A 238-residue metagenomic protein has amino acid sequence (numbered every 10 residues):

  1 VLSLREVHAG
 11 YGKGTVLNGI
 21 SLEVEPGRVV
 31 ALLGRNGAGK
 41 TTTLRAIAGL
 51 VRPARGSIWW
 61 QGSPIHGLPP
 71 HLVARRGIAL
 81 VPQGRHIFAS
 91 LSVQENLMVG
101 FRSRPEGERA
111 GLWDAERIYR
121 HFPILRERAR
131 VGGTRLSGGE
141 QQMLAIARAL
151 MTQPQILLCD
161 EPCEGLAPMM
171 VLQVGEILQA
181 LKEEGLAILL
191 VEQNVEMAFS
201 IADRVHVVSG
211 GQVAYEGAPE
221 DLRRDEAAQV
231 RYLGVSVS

Functional and structural regions predicted by a protein language model:
L33-R35: The feature captures the beta-strand-to-loop junction immediately N-terminal to the Walker
A48: Helix-to-loop junction immediately C-terminal to a conserved catalytic motif
G56-I65, R76, A110-A115: Conserved ABC transporter NBD signature motif
G132-L136, E140: Conserved ABC ATPase signature
A149-L150: ABC ATPase C-loop
L157-E161: Catalytic Walker B motif of ABC-type/P-loop ATPase nucleotide-binding domains
